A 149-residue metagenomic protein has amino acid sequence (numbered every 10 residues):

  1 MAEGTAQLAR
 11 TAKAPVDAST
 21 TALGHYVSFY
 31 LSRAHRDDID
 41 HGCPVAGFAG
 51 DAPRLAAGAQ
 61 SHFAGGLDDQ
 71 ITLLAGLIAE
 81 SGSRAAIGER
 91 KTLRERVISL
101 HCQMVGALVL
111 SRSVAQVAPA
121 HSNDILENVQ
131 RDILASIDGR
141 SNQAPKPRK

Functional and structural regions predicted by a protein language model:
M1-T5: Short, basic, alpha-helical segments at the C-terminal edge of helix-turn-helix-like DNA-binding modules
A6-G42, R90: Hydrophobic alpha-helical connector segments
L8-A12, A34, A52-A56, I78 (+2 more regions): Short amphipathic alpha-helical interaction patches enriched in hydrophobic/aromatic residues with interspersed Lys/Arg
A22-H25, D37-A64: Amphipathic alpha-helical segments used for helix-helix packing
L23-A34, I71-R90, I125: Short amphipathic alpha-helical segments and their helix-coil junctions
Y26, Y30, V45-A49, L100-M104: Short alpha-helical scaffolding segments that buttress acidic/His motifs in well-ordered protein cores
I39, A57-A64, E80-K149: Hydrophobic/aromatic-rich alpha-helical bundle segments in the mid-to-C-terminal region
H62-D69, L73: Short, solvent-exposed amphipathic helices
